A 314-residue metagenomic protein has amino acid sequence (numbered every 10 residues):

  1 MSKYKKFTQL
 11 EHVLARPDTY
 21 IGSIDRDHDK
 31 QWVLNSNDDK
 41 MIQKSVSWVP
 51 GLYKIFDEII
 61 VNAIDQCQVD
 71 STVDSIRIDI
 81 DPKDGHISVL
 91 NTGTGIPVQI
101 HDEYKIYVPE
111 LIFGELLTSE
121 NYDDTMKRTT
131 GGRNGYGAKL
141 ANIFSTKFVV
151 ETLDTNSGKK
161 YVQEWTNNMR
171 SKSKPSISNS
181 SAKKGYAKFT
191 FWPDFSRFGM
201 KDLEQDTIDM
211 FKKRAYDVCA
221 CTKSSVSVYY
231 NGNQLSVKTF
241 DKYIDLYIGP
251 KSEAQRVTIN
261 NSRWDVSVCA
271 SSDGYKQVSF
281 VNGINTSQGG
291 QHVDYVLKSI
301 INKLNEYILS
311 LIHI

Functional and structural regions predicted by a protein language model:
M1-D57, I64, I100-D102, E110-F113 (+1 more regions): Bergerat-fold GHKL ATPase/HATPase_c domain
M1-Y4, G85-V108, S119-L246: GHKL-type ATPase core
L10, L14, S23-M41, S45 (+3 more regions): Flexible hinge/switch segments at interdomain interfaces of large molecular machines
V13, N62, I112, F189 (+2 more regions): Residue-level signature of catalytic and energy-coupling elements of molecular machines, predominantly ATP/GTP-dependent
K44-W48, M200-E204, V281-G290: Short histidine-centered catalytic/ligand-binding loop motif
W48-S75, G137-F144: Conserved ATP-binding N-box helix of the HATPase_c
S75-K83: Short beta-strand/loop element within the Bergerat-fold HATPase_c
S173-K174, D209-L311: GHKL/Histidine-kinase-like ATPase module
